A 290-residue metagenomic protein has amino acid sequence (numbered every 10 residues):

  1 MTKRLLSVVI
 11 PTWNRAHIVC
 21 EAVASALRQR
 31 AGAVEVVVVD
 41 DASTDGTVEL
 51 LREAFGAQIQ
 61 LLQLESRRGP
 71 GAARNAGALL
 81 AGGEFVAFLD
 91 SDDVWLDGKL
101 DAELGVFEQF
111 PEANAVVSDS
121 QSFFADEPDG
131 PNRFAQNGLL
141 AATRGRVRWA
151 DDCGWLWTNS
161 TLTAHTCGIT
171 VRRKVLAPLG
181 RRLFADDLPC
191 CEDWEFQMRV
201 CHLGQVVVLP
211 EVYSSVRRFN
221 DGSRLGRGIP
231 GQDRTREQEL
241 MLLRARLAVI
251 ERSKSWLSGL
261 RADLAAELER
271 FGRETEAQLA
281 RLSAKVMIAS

Functional and structural regions predicted by a protein language model:
M1-S25: N-proximal low-complexity "stem/linker" segments adjacent to membrane-targeting elements
H17-C20, D45-E53, V94, G98: Acidic helix N-cap motif at the loop->helix transition within catalytic regions of sugar-transfer enzymes
A24-A33: Short, acidic, metal-binding catalytic loop of nucleotide-sugar glycosyltransferases
S25, D40-E49, S66, D90: A conserved acidic beta->alpha catalytic loop
L64-A81, S91, A102: Glycine-rich, basic loop-to-helix element that forms the pyrophosphate-binding segment of sugar-nucleotide handling
V86: Short aromatic/hydrophobic "clamp" motif used to bind/position activated sugar donors
G98-N137: Conserved donor NDP-sugar-binding/catalytic core segment of glycosyltransferases
L140-Q238: Conserved nucleotide-sugar donor-binding catalytic segment
